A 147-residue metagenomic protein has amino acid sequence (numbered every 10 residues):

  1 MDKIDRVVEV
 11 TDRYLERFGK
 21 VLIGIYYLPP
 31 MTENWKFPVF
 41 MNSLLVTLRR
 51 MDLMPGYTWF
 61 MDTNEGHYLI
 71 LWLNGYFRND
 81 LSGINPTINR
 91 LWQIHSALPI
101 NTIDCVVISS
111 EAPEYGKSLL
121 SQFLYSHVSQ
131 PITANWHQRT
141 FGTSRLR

Functional and structural regions predicted by a protein language model:
M1-L22, L28-M41, Y76-R147: Catalytic "initiation/cleavage/transfer" segments centered on a nucleophilic residue and adjacent nucleic-acid-engaging
V8-T11, D52-T58: Short amphipathic beta-strand starts and helix->beta connectors
R17, D52-L53, D62-E65: Intrinsically disordered, low-complexity regulatory regions enriched in Ser/Pro/Gly/Thr and acidic residues
I23-I25, L44, W59, L69-L71 (+1 more regions): Hydrophobic beta-strand residues in large extracellular and virion-surface proteins
M31, W35, P55-D62: Aromatic-residue detector
W35-P55: Short amphipathic alpha-helical segments
Y57-R78: Histidine-centered divalent-metal-coordination microenvironment in nucleic-acid enzymes
